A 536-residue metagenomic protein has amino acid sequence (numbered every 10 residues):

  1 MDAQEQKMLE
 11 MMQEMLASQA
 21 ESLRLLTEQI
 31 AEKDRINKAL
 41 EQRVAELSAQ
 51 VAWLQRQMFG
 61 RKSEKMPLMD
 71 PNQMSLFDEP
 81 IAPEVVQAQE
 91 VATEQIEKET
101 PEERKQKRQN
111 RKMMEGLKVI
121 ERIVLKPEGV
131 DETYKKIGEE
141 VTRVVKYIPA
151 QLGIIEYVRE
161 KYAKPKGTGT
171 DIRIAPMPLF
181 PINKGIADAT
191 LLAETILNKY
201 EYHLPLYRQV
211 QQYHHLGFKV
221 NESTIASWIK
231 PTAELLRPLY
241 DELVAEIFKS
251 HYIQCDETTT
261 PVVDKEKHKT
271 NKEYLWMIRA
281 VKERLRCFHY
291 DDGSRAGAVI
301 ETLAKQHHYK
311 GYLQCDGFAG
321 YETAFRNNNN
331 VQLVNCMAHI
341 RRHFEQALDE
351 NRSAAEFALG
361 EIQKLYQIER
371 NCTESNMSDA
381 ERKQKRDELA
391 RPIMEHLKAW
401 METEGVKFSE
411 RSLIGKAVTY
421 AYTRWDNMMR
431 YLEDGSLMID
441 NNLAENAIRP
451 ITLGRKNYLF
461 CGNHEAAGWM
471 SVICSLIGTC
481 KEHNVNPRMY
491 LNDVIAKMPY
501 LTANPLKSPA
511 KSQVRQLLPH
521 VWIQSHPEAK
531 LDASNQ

Functional and structural regions predicted by a protein language model:
M1-I186, A226, Q254-C255, L389-A390 (+2 more regions): Short, flexible loop/hinge motifs at secondary-structure junctions
Q6, A17, E28, K126 (+2 more regions): Catalytic center-proximal scaffold of phosphoryl-transfer enzymes
